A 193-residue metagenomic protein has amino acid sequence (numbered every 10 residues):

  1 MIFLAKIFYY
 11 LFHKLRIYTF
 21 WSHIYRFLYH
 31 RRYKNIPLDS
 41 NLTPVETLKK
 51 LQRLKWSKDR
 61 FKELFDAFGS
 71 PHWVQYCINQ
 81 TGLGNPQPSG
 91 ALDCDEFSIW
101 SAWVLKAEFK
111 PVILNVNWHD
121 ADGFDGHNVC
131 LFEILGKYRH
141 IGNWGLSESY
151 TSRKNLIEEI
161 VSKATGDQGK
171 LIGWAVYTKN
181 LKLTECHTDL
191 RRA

Functional and structural regions predicted by a protein language model:
M1-A193: A structural boundary/capping signal
